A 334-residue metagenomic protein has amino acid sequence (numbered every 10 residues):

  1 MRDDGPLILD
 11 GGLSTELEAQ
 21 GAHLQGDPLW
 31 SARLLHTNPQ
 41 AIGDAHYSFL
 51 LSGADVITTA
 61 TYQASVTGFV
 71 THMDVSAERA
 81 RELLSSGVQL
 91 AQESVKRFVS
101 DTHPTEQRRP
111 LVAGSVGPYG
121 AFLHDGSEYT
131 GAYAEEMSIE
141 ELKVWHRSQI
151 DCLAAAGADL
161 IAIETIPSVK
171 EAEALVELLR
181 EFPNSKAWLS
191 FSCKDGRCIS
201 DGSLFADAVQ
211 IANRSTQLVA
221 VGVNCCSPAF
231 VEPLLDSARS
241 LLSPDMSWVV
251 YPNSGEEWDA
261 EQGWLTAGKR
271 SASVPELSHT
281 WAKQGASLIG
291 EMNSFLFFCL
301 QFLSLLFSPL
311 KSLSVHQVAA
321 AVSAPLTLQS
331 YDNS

Functional and structural regions predicted by a protein language model:
M1-S334: Domain-level signal for soluble alpha/beta catalytic cores
